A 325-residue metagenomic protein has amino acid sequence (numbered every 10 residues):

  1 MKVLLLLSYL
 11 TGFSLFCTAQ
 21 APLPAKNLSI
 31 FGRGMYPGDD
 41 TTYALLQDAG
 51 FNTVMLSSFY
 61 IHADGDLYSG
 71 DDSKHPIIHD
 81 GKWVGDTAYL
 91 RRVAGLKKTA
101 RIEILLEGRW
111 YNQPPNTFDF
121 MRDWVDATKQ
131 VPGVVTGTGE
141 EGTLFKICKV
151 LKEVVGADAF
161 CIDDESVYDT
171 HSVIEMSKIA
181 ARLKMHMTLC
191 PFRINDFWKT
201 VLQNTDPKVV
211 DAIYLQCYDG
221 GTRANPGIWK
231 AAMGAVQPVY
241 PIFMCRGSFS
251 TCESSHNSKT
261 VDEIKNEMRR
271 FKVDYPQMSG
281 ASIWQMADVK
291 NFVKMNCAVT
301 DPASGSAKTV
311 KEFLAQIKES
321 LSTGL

Functional and structural regions predicted by a protein language model:
M1-Q20: Bacterial Sec-dependent N-terminal signal peptides
A21-E267, F271-M278, W284-G324: Chitinase-like catalytic core of GlcNAc-active glycosidases
